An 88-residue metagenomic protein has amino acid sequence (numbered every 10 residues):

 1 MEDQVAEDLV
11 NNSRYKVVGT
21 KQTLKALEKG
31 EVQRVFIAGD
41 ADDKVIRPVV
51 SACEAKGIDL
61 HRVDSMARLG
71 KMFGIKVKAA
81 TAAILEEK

Functional and structural regions predicted by a protein language model:
M1-E31: Ribosome large-subunit tunnel/peptidyl-transferase-proximal elements
V17-T20, I46, V63: Amphipathic alpha-helical transducer elements in NTP-driven molecular machines
T20, G39-D40, E86-E87: Fold-independent oxyanion-binding glycine-rich loops and adjacent beta-strand/coil segments at enzyme active sites
K21, I37-A38, D64, T81: Short loop/turn and capping residues at structural boundaries
Q22, Q33, F73, V77: Short, flexible micro-motifs
K25, R47, K71: Alpha-helical elements of the RecA-like P-loop NTPase motor core of helicases
R34, A38-H61, R68: Amphipathic, hydrophobic secondary-structure cores in small proteins
E54, I58-K88: Short basic, glycine-rich beta-strand/loop surfaces that mediate nucleic-acid
